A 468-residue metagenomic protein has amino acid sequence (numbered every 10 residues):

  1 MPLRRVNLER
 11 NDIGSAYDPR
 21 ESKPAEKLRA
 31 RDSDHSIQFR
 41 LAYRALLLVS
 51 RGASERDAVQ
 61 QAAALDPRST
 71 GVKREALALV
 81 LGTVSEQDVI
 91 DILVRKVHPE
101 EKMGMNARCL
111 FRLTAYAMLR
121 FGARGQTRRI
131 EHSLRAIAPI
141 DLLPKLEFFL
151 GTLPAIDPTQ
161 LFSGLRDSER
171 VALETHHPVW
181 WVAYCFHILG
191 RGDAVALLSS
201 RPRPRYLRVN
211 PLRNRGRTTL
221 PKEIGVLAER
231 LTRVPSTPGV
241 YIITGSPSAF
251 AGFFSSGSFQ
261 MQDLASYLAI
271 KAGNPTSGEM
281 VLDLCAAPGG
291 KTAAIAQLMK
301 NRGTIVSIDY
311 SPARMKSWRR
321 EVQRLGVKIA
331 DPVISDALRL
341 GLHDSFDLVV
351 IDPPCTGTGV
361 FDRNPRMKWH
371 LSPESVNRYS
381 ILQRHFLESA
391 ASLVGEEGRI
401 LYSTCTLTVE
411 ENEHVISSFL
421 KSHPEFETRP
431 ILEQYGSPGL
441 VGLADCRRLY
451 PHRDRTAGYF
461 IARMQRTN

Functional and structural regions predicted by a protein language model:
M1-N468: S-adenosylmethionine
